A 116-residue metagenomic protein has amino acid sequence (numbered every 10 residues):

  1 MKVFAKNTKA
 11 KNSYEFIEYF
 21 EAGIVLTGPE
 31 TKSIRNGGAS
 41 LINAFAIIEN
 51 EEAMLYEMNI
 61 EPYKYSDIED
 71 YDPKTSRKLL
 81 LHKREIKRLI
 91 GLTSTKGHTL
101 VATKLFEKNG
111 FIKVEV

Functional and structural regions predicted by a protein language model:
M1-N12, L80-S94: A short, contiguous, amphipathic alpha-helix enriched in charged residues
V3-E52: A positional/architectural concept
I17, G38-A39, D72, K96-T99: Short solvent-exposed loop/turn micro-motifs enriched in small/polar/acidic residues
G23, G38, K78, K104-F106: Replace "in large, NTP-powered and nucleic-acid-processing enzymes" with "in large, NTP-powered factors and other
L41, L55-E57, L100: Extended beta-sheet lipid-handling architectures
E49-E51, Y56-L89: Helix-adjacent hinge/juxtasegments
H82-E115: Beta-rich strand-turn-strand
